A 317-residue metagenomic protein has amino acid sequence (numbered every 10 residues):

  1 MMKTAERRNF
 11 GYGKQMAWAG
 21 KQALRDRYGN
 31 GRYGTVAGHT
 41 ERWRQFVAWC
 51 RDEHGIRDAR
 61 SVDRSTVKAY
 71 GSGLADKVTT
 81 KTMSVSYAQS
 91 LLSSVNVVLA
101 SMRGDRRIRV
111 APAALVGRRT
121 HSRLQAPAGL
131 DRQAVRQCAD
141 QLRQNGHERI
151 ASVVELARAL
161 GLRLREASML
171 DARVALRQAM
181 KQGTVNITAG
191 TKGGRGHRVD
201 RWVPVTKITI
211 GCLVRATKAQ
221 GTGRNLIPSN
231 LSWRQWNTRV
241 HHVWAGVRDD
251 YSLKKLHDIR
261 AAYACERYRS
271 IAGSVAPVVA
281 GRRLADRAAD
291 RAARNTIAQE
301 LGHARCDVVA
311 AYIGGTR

Functional and structural regions predicted by a protein language model:
M1-N30: N-terminal DNA-binding module of tyrosine recombinases/phage integrases
Q22-L124: N-terminal core-binding DNA-recognition domain of tyrosine recombinases/integrases
V95, V153-V154, R165-L170: Alpha-helix N-cap/helix-start motif at helix boundaries, enriched for small hydrophobics
R119-C138, G194-K207, G221-R224: DNA breakage-rejoining catalytic core of tyrosine-based enzymes
A134-L164, A288-R294: Basic, Lys/Arg- and aromatic-enriched nucleic-acid-binding interface segment
E155, R260-H303, R317: C-terminal catalytic core of tyrosine-transesterase DNA break-rejoin enzymes
M169-C212: Conserved tyrosine-mediated DNA breakage-rejoining catalytic core shared by Y-recombinases
P204-I271: Active-site/catalytic core of tyrosine-dependent DNA strand-transfer enzymes
